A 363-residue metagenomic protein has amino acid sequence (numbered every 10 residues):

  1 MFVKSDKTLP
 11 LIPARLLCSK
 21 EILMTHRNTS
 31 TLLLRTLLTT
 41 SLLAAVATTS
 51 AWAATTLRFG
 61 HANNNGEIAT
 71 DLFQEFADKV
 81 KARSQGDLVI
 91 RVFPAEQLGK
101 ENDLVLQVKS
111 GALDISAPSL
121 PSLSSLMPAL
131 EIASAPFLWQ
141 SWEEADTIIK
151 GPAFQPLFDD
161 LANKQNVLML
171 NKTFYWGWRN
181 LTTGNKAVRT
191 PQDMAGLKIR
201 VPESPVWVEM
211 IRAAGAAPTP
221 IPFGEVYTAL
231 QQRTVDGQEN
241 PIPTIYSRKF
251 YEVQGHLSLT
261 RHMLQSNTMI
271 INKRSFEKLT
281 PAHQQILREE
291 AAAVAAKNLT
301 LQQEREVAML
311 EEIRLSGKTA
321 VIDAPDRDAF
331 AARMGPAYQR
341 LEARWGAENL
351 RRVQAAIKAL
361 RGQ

Functional and structural regions predicted by a protein language model:
K4-L23: Short, Lys/Arg-enriched N-terminal segments with co-localized hydrophobic residues within the first ~10-30 amino acids
S5-D6, R15, L34, T49 (+3 more regions): Compositionally biased, intrinsically disordered low-complexity segments
L9, T25-L38: Bacterial N-terminal signal peptides that target proteins for export
K20, T39, A54-A145, A153-P156 (+1 more regions): N-terminal secretory/targeting leader peptides
V46-A53: Sec/Tat signal peptide C-region and signal peptidase I cleavage site
